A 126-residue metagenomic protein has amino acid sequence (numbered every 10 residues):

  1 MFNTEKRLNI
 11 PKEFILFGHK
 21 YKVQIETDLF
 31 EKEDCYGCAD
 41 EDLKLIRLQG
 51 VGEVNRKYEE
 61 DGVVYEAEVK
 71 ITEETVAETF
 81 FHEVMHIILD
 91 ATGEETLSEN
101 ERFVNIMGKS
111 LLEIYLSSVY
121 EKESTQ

Functional and structural regions predicted by a protein language model:
M1-F2, V76: Short, basic/low-complexity N-terminal boundary segments at the transition from targeting/disordered tails
F2-N3, R7-I15, I25-E60: Catalytic zinc-binding patch centered on the HExxH motif and its immediate surroundings that defines zinc-dependent
L48-T79, G93-E95: Short pre-active-site segment immediately N-terminal to the catalytic Zn-binding motif
E78-D90: Active-site recognition of the HExxH zinc-binding catalytic motif
T92-Q126: Post-HExxH zinc-binding segment in Zn-dependent metallohydrolases
